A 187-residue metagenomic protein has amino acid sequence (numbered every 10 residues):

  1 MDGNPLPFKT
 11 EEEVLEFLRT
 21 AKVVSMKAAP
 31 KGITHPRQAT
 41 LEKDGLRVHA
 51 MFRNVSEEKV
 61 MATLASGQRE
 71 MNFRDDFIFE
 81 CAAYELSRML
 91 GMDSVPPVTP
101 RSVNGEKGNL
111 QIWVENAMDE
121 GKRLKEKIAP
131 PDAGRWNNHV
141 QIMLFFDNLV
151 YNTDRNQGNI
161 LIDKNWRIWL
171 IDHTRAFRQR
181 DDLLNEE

Functional and structural regions predicted by a protein language model:
M1-R19: Juxta-kinase regulatory segment immediately upstream of eukaryotic protein kinase catalytic domains
F8-T10, D119-E120, I160: Secondary-structure junction/capping motif
R19-P131, D147-N152, K164-W166: Conserved ATP-binding subdomain of kinase catalytic cores across diverse folds
D132-W136: Helix-boundary and loop/linker segments of multi-pass membrane transporters
N137-M143, N165-R167: Alpha-helical scaffolds flanking conserved acidic
V140-T153, G158: Extended, acidic-biased charged interface segments
N156-E187: Catalytic activation segment of kinase domains across protein kinase-like and atypical kinase folds
